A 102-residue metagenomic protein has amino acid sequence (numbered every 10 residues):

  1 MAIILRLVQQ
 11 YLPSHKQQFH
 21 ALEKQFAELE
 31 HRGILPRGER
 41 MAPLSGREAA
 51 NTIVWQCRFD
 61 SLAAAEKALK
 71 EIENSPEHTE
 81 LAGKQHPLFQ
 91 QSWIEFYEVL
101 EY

Functional and structural regions predicted by a protein language model:
M1-A2, H86: Intrinsic disorder/low-complexity detector
I3-Q10, E39-E73: Short, well-ordered beta-strand segments in beta-rich or mixed alpha/beta enzyme and ligand-binding folds
P13-H15, R32, D60-A63, E101: A short, structured loop/turn motif at beta-sheet edges
H15-M41, E73, E77-L81: Short amphipathic alpha-helical segments
I34-V54, E77-Y102: Glycine-rich beta-strand-turn "strand-cap" elements at beta-sheet edges
